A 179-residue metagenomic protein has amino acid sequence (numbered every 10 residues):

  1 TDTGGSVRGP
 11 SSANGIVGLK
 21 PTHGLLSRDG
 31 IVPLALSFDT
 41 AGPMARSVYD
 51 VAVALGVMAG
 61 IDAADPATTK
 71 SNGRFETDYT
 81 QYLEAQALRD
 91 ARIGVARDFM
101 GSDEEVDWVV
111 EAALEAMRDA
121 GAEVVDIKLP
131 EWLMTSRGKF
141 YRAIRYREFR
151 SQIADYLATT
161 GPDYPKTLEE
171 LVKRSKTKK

Functional and structural regions predicted by a protein language model:
G5-V7, I127, W132-G138: Short secondary-structure capping/turn micro-motifs that flank functional sites
R8-A13: Structural signature of FAD isoalloxazine-binding scaffolds in flavoprotein oxidoreductases
N14-G18, R142-R145: Short, hinge-like loop/turn segments at secondary-structure boundaries
K20-V109, M134, T159, T177: A short helix-breaking turn/cap at a secondary-structure junction
V48, V110, Y146-R150: A structural signal for well-ordered alpha-helical scaffolds and beta->alpha junctions
D78-Y79, L83, S102-P130, Q152-R174: Acyltransferase
S136-Q152: Charged, often glycine-rich, active-site loop that binds/positions anionic groups
